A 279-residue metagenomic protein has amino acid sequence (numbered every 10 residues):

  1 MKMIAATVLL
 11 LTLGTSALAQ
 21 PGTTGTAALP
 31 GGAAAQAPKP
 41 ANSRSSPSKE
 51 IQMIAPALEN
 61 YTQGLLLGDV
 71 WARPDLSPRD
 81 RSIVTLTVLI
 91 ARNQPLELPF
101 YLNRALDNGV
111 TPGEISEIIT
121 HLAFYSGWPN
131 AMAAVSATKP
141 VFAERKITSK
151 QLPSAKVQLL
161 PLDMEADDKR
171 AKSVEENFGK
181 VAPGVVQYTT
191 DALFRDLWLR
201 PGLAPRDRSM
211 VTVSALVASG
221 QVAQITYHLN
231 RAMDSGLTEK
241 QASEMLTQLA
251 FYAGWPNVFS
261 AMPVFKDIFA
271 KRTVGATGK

Functional and structural regions predicted by a protein language model:
K2-T7: Sec-dependent signal peptide recognition, specifically the positively charged N-region followed immediately by
G14-S16: N-terminal signal peptide c-region/cleavage motif recognized by signal peptidases
Q20-R79, R92, L96-N103, D107 (+4 more regions): Acidic, glycine/proline-rich low-complexity segments that act as flexible tails and inter-domain linkers
S77, T111-S116, A204, G236-K240: Helix N-cap / loop-to-helix initiation motif
R81-L89, L98, I118-I119, R208-L216 (+1 more regions): Short, structured motif recognition centered on aromatic/hydrophobic residues
L122-Y125, F142: Hydrophobic alpha-helical segments and helix pairs
N130-A131, Q221, Q241-S260: Preference for long, well-ordered alpha-helical segments
